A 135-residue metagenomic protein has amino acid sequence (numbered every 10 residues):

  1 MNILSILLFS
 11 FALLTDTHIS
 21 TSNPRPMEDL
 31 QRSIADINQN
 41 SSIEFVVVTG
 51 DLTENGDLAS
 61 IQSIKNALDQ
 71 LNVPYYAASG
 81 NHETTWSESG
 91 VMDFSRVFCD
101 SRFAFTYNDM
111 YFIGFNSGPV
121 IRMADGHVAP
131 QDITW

Functional and structural regions predicted by a protein language model:
S5-S63: N-terminal active-site segment of His-dependent metallophosphoesterases
L58-W135: Extended active-site neighborhood of metal-dependent phosphoesterases/phosphodiesterases
